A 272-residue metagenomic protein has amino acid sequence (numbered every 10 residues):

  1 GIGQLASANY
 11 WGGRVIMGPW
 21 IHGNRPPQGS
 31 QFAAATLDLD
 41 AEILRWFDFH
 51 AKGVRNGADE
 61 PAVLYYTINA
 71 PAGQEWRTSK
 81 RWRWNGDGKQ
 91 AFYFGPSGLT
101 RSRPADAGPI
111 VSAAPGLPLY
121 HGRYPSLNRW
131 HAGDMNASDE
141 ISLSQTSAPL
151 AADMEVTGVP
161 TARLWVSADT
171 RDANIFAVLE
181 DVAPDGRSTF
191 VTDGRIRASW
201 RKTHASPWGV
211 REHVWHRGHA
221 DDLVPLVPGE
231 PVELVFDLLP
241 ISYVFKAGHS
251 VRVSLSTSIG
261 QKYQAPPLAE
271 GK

Functional and structural regions predicted by a protein language model:
G1, G12-R14, A132, L164: C-terminal extensions
G1-Q4, V178: Short alpha-helix in the alpha/beta-hydrolase fold that links the catalytic acid
G3-A6, D48: Surface-exposed alpha-helical segments enriched in charged/polar residues
A6-N24: Catalytic histidine neighborhood in serine/cysteine hydrolases with alpha/beta-hydrolase-type architecture
P26-S30: Short acidic, glycine/proline-rich loop/turn micro-motifs
Q31-K272: C-terminal, loop-rich substrate-recognition/catalytic regions characterized by aromatic stacking residues
